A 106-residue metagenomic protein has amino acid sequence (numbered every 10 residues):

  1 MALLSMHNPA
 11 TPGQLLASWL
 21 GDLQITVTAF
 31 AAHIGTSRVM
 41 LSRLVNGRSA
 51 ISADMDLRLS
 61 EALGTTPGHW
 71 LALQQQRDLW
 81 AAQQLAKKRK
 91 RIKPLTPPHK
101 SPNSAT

Functional and structural regions predicted by a protein language model:
M1-I25, G68, A72: A short, Lys/Arg-rich alpha-helix, primarily the initiator
W19, H33, R43-G47, L73: Residues in the recognition helix of alpha-helical DNA-binding motifs
L20, A31, S60: The alpha-helix within a helix-turn-helix
L23, S37, R48, Q74-R77: The DNA-recognition helices of helix-turn-helix-type DNA-binding domains
I25-R43: Short alpha-helical DNA-recognition segment
R48-E61: Short, basic-rich loop-to-helix N-cap that marks the start of a DNA-contacting helix
L71-T106: Short, charged recognition helix plus adjacent turn of helix-turn-helix-like nucleic-acid-binding domains
